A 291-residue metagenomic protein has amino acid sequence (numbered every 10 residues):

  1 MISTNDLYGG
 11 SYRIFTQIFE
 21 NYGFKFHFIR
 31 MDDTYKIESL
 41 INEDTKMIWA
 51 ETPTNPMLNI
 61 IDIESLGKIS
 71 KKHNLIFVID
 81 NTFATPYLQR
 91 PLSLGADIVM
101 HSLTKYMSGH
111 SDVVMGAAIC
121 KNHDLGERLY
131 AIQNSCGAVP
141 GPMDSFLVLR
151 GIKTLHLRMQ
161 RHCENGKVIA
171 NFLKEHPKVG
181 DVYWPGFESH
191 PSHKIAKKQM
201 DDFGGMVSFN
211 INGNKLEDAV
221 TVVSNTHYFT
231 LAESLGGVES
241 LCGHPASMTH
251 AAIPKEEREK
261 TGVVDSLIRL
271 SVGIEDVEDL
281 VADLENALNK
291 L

Functional and structural regions predicted by a protein language model:
I2-K178, Y183: Conserved PLP-enzyme active-site core in the AAT-like
G9, T16-Q17, R158, G213 (+1 more regions): PLP-dependent enzyme catalytic core of the Aspartate aminotransferase-like
F83, K105, T154, I169 (+5 more regions): Glycine-rich beta-alpha junction loops
G109, P140-P142, Q199-D202, K260-D265: Short, flexible turn/loop "capping" segments at secondary-structure junctions
V113-M115, D202-M206, D265-R269: Short, solvent-exposed beta-strand edge segments and adjacent coil->beta transition regions
I119, S208-N210, S271-G273: Short hydrophobic/aromatic beta-strand micro-patches that form the beta-sheet surface supporting nucleotide- or nucleic
H123-L129, E233-A246: Mobile, glycine-enriched helix-loop/loop "lid" segments at the mouths of ligand-binding/catalytic clefts that gate
K167-H227, E233-G236, P254-E259, N286: Conserved small-domain helix->loop->beta segment predominantly found in fold-type I
